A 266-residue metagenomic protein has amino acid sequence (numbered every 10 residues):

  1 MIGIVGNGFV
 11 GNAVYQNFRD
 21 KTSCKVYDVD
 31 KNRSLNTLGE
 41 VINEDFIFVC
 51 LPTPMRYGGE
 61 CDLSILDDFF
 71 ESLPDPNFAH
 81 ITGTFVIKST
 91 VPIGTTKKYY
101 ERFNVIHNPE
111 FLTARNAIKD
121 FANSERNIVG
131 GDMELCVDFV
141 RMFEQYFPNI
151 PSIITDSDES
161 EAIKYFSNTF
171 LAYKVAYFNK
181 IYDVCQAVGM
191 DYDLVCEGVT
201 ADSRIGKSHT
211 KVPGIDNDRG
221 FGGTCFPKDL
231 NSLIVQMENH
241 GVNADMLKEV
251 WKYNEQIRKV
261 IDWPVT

Functional and structural regions predicted by a protein language model:
M1-F46: NAD(P)+-binding Rossmann beta1-loop-alpha1 motif at the extreme N-terminus of oxidoreductases
K21, N77, K98-N108, A117-S208 (+3 more regions): Internal alpha-helical scaffold of NAD(P)-dependent oxidoreductase catalytic cores
F46, P54-A117: Rossmann-like NAD(P)(H) cofactor-binding subdomain of soluble oxidoreductases
F46-C50, I128: Structural motif
E110, A114, N168-A172, R204-I205 (+1 more regions): Glycine-rich phosphate/pyrophosphate-binding beta-alpha loops
C225, D229-T266: C-terminal active-site/capping subdomain that shapes the small-molecule cofactor and substrate pocket of enzyme
